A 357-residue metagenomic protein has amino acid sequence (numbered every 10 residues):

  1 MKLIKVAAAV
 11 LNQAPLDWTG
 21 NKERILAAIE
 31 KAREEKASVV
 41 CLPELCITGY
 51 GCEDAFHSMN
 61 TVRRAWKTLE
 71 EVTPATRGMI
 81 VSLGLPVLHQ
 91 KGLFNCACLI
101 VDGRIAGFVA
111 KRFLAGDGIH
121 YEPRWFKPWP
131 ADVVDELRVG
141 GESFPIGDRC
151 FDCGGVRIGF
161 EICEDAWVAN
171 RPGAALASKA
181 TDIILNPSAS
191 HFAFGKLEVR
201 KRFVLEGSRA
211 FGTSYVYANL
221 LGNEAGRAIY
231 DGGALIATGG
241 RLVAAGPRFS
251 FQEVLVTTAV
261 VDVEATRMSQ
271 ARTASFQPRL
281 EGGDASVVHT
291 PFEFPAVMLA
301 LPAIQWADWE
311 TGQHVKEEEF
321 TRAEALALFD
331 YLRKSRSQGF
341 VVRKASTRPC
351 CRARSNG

Functional and structural regions predicted by a protein language model:
M1-G357: Enzyme catalytic cores with a strong preference for nitrogen-chemistry domains
